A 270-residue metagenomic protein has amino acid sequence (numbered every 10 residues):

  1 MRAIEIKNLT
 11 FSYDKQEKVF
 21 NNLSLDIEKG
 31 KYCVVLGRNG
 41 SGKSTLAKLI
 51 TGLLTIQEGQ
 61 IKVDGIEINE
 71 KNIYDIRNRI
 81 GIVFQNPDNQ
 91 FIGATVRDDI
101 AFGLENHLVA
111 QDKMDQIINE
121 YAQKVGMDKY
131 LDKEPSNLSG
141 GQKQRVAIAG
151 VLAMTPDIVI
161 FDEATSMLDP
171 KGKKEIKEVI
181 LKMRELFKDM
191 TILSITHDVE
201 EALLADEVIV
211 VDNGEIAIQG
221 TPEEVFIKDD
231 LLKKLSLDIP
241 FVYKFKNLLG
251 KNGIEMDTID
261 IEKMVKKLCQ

Functional and structural regions predicted by a protein language model:
L36-R38: The feature captures the beta-strand-to-loop junction immediately N-terminal to the Walker
T51: Helix-to-loop junction immediately C-terminal to a conserved catalytic motif
G59-E67, I76: Conserved ABC transporter NBD signature motif
D112-K129: Conserved ABC ATPase "signature" region
E134-L138, Q142: Conserved ABC ATPase signature
V159-D162: Catalytic Walker B motif of ABC-type/P-loop ATPase nucleotide-binding domains
N213-G214: Conserved ABC ATPase "signature" C-loop
